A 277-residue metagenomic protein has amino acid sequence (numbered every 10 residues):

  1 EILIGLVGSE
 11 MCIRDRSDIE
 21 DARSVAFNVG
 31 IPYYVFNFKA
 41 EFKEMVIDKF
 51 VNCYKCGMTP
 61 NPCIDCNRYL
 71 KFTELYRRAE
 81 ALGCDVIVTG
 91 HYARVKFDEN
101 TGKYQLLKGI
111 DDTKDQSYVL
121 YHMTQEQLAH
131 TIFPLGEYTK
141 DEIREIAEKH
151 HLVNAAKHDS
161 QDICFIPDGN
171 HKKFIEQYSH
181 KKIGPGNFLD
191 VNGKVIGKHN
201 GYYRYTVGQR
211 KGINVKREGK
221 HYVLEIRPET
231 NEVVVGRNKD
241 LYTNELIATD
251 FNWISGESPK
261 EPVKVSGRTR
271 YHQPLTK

Functional and structural regions predicted by a protein language model:
E1-G8, I13: Single conserved hydrophobic/aromatic residue that forms the stacking wall/gate of nucleotide- or nucleobase-binding
E10, R14-R16, V29, K43-L135 (+1 more regions): Active-site adenylate/phosphate-handling loop in enzymes that bind or generate adenylated species
R16-R23: Short, surface-exposed alpha-helical segments at coil->helix boundaries
A22, L75, I143: Aromatic/hydrophobic pocket-lining residues that form π-stacking "cages" and hydrophobic walls in ligand
N37-F38: Long intrinsically disordered, low-complexity regulatory regions enriched in proline and serine/threonine that occur
V88-N100, Q105-K277: AMP-forming adenylation/ATP pyrophosphatase catalytic core
